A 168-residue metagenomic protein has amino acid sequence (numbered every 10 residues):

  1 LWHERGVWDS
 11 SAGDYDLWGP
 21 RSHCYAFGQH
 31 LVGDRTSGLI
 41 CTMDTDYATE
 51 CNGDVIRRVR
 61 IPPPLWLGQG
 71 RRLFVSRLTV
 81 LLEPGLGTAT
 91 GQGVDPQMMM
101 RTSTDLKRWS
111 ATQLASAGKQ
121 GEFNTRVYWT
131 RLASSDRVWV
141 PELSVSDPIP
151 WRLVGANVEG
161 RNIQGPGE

Functional and structural regions predicted by a protein language model:
L1-E168: Beta-sheet repeat architectures centered on beta-propellers
